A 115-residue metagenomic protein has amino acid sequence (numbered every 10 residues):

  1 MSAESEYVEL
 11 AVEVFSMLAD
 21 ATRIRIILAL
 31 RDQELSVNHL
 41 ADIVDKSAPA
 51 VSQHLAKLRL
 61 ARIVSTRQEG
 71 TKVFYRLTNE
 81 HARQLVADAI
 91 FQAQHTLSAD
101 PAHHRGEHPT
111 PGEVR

Functional and structural regions predicted by a protein language model:
M1-E6, L10, E80-R115: Amphipathic alpha-helical dimerization/coiled-coil segments that flank or bridge DNA-binding/regulatory modules
S2, E9-P49, V73-H81: N-terminal helix-turn-helix DNA-binding core of bacterial DNA-binding proteins
T22-R25, V37, R62, L97-D100 (+1 more regions): Secondary-structure transition/capping residues
L28-D32, I63, D88: Hydrophobic alpha-helical membrane-insertion segments
E34-L35, R59, I90: Residue-level detector of secondary-structure transition/capping positions
H39, R59-E69, R76: Beta-hairpin "wing" of winged helix-turn-helix
H54: Residues within the DNA-recognition helix of helix-turn-helix
